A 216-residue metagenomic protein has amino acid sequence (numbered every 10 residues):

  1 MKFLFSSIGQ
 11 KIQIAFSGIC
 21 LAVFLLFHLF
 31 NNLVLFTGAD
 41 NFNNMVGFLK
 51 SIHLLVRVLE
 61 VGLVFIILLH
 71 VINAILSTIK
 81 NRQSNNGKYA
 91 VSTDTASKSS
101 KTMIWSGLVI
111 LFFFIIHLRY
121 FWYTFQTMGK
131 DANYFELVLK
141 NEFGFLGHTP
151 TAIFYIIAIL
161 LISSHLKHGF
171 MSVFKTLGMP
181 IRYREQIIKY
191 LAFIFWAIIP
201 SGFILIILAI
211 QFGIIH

Functional and structural regions predicted by a protein language model:
M1-H216: Membrane-embedded alpha-helical bundles that constitute the cytochrome b-like, heme-associated redox core of multi-pass
